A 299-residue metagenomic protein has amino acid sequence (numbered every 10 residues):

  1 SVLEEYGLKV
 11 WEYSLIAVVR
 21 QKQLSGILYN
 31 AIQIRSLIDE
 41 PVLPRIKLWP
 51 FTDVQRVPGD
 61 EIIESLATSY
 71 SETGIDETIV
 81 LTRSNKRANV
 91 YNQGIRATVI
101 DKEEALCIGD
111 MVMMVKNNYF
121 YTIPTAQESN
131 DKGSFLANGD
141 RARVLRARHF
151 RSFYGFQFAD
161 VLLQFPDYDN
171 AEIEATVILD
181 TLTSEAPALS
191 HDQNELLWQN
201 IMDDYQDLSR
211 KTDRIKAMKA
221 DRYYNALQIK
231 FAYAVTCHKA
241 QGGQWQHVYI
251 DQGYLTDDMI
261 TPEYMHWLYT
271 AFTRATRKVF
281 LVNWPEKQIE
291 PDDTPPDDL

Functional and structural regions predicted by a protein language model:
S1-D192: Conserved helicase motor core of P-loop NTPases
D140, S152-L299: C-terminal accessory regions
